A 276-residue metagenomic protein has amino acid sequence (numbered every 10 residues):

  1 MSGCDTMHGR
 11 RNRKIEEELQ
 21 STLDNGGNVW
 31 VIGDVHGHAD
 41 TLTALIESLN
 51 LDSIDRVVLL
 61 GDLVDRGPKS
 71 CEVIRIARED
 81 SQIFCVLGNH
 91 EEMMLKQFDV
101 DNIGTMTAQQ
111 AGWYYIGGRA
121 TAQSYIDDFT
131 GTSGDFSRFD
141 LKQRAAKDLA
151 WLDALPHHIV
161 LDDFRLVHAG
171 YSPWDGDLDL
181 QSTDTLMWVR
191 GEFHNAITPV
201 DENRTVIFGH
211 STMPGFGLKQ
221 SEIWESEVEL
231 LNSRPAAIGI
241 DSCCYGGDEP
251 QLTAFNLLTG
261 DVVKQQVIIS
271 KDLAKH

Functional and structural regions predicted by a protein language model:
S2-I74: N-terminal active-site segment of His-dependent metallophosphoesterases
G26, D52-I54, D80, D162 (+1 more regions): A general structural motif
V31, L59, C85-V86, R165 (+2 more regions): Residue-level marker for buried hydrophobic side chains located in beta-strands that build the well-ordered beta-sheet
H36-D40, D65-P68, H90-L95, P173-W174 (+2 more regions): Active-site environment of divalent metal-dependent phosphoester hydrolases
S48-L49, V73-A77, D101-G104, T183-T185 (+1 more regions): Glycine-rich, phosphate-binding/catalytic loops in enzymes
S70-P156, N195: Active-site neighborhood of divalent metal-dependent phosphoester bond hydrolases
Q123-G239, C243-P250: Acidic, His/Gly-enriched loop-helix segments that form or flank divalent-metal centers in metallo-dependent hydrolases
S233-H276: Binuclear metal-dependent phosphoesterase catalytic core
